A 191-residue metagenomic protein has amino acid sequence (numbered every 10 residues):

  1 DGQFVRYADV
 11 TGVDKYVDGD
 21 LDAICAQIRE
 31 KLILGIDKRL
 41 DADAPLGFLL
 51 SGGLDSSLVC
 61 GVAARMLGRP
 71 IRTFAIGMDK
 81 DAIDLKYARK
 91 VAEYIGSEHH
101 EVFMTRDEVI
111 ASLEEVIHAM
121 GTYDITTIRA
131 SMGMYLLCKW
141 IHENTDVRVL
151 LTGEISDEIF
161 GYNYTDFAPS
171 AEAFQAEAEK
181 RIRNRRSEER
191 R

Functional and structural regions predicted by a protein language model:
D1-V10: Non-catalytic substrate-recognition/targeting regions of SAM-dependent transferases
T11-R191: ATP-dependent adenylate-handling active sites, centered on carboxylate activation for C-N bond formation
